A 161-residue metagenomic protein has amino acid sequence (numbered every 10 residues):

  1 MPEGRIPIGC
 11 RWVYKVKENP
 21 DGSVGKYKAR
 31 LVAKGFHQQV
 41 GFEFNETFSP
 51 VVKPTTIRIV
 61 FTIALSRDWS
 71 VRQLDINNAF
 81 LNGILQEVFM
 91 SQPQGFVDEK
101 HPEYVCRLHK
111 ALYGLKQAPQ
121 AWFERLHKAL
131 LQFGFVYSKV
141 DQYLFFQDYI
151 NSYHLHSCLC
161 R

Functional and structural regions predicted by a protein language model:
M1-R161: Long, low-complexity, charge-biased intrinsically disordered regions
